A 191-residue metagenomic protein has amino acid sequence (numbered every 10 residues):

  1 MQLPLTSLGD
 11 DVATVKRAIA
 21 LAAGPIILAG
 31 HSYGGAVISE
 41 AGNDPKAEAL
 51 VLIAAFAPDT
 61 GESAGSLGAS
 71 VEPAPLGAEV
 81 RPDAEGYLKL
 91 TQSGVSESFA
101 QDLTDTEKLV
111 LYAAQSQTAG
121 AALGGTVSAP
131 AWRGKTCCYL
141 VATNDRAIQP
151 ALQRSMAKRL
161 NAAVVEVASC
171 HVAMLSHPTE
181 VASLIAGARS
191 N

Functional and structural regions predicted by a protein language model:
M1-G24, A74: Active-site catalytic motif of lipid deacylating hydrolases and related acyltransferases
Q2-T6, F56, C170: Short beta-to-alpha linker loops that shape the active-site pocket of alpha/beta-hydrolase fold enzymes
V12, K16, P178-A186: Short, amphipathic alpha-helical "lid/cap" segments that border enzyme active or binding sites
A29-I38: Gly/Ala-rich beta-loop-alpha elbow adjacent to hydrolase catalytic centers
N43-Q92, A119-L123: Flexible "cap/lid" loop of the alpha/beta hydrolase fold
A84-A131: Conserved alpha/beta-hydrolase catalytic His-Asp/Glu region
T106, S116-T179, S183: Conserved serine/cysteine hydrolase catalytic core
